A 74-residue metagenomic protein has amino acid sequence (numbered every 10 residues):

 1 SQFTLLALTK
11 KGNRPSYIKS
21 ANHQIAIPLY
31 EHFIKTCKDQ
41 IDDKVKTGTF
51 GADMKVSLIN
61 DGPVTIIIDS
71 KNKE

Functional and structural regions predicted by a protein language model:
S1-G12, P28-E74: N-terminal, polar/charged subdomain of small-to-medium soluble alpha/beta proteins
N13-I25: Short histidine-centered catalytic/ligand-binding loop motif
